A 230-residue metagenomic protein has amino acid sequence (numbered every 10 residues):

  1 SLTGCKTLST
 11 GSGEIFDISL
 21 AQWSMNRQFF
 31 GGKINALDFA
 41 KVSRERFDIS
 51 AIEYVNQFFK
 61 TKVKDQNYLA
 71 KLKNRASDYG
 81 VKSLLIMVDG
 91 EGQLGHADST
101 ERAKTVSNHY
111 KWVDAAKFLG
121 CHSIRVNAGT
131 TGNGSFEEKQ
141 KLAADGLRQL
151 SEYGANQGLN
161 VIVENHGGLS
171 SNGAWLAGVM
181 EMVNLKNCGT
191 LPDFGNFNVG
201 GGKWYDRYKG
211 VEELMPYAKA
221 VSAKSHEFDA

Functional and structural regions predicted by a protein language model:
S1-F118, E138-K141, A155, L185 (+3 more regions): N-terminal pre-domain/capping segments
S19-N26, R125-G129, L147: Short, conserved structural micro-motifs that define repeat-unit consensus positions and nucleotide-binding loops
S24-R27, F58-T61, D89-Q93, T130-N133 (+3 more regions): Solvent-exposed loop/turn segments at secondary-structure junctions within structured extracellular/periplasmic domains
F29-G32, D65, F136, N172-G173 (+2 more regions): Alpha-helix N-cap/helix-start motif
L37-A40, V106, V113, A144-L147 (+2 more regions): Extracytoplasmic/secreted envelope proteins and their assembly/folding machinery, especially bacterial periplasmic
A51-I52, R148-A230: Acidic/histidine-rich catalytic cores of soluble enzymes
V113-E137, Q157-S170: Active-site groove signature of glycoside hydrolases
G132-Y153: Active-site cleft segment of glycoside hydrolase catalytic domains centered on the general acid/base Glu
